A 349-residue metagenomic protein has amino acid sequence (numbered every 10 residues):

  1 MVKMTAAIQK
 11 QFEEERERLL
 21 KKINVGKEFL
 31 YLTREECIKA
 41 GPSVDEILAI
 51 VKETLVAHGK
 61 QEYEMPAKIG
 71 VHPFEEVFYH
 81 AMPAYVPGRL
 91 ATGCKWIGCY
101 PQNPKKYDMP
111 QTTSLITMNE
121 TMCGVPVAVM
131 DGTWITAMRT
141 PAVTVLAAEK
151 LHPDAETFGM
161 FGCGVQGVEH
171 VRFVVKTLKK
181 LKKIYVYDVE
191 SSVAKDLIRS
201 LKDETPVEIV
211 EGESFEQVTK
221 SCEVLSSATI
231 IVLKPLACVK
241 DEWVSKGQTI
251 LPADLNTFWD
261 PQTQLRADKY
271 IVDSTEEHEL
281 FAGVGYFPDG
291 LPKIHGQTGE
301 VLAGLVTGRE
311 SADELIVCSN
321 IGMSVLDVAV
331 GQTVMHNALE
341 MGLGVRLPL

Functional and structural regions predicted by a protein language model:
M1-A137, V145, V325-V328, L349: N-terminal ligand-binding/catalytic initiation module
T5, E36-G41, N256, P261-L349: Adenosine-phosphate binding glycine-rich loop
L48, K52, P141-V145, E149 (+4 more regions): Predominant activation on well-ordered alpha-helical scaffold segments within soluble catalytic domains
V51, W96, G124, G162 (+3 more regions): Buried hydrophobic positions in well-ordered alpha/beta secondary-structure cores of metabolic enzymes
T144, L151-V175, Y187-V193: Glycine-rich adenosine-cofactor-binding loop
A155-E156, K182, Q248: Nucleotide donor/acceptor-binding cores
T177-L201: NAD(P)-binding Rossmann-fold cofactor-contacting core
V207-Y286: Rossmann-like adenosine-cofactor binding region
